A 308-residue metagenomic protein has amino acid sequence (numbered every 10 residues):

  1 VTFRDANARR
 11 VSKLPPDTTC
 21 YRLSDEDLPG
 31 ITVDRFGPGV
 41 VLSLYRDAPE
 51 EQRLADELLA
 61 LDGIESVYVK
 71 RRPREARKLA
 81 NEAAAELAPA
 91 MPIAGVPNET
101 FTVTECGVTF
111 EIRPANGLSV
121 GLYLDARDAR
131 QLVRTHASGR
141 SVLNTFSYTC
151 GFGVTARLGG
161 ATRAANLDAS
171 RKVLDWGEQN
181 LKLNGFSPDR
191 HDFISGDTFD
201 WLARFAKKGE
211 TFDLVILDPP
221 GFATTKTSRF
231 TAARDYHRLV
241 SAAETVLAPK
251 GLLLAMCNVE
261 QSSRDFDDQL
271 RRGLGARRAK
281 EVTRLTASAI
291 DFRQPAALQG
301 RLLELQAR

Functional and structural regions predicted by a protein language model:
V1-G37, Y45: Non-catalytic accessory regions of SAM-dependent methyltransferases
S24-L28, D34, E50-Y123, Q131: Non-catalytic substrate-recognition/targeting regions of SAM-dependent transferases
G139-Y148: Conserved class I S-adenosyl-L-methionine
T149-T162: Conserved SAM-binding loop of SAM-dependent methyltransferases across substrates and taxa, primarily the Class I
R163-D168: Conserved SAM-binding motif I beta-strand of class I
S170-I216: S-adenosyl-L-methionine
D197-G273: S-adenosylmethionine
L252-R308: C-terminal catalytic and target-recognition region of SAM-dependent MTase-like enzymes, primarily methyltransferases
